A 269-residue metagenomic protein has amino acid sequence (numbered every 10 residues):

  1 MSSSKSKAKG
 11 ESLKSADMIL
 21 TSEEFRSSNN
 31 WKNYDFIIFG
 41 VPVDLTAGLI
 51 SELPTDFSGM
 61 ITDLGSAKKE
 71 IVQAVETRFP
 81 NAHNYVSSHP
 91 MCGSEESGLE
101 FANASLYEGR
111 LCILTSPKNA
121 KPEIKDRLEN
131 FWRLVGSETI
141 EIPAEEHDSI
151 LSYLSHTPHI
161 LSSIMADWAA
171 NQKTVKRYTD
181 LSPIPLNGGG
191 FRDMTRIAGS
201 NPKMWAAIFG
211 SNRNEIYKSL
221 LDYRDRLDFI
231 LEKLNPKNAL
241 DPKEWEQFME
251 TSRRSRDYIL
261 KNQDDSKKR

Functional and structural regions predicted by a protein language model:
M1-S15, L20-S22: NAD(P)-binding Rossmann-fold cofactor-contacting core
S12, N29-N30, L106: Structural alpha-helical scaffold elements that stabilize or flank donor/cofactor-binding regions in carbohydrate
M18-R26, I140-I142: Short acidic-hydrophobic, aromatic-tinged amphipathic segments that line or gate anion-handling sites
F25-D56, M60: Rossmann-like NAD(P)-binding element
G40-P42, G65, S116: Glycine-rich, N-terminal phosphate-binding loop of Rossmann-like dinucleotide-binding domains
G48-E100: Rossmann-like NAD(P)(H) cofactor-binding subdomain of soluble oxidoreductases
A104-R196: Internal alpha-helical scaffold of NAD(P)-dependent oxidoreductase catalytic cores
T179-S252: Interdomain hinge/lid region at the active-site interface of Rossmann-like NAD(P)-dependent oxidoreductases
